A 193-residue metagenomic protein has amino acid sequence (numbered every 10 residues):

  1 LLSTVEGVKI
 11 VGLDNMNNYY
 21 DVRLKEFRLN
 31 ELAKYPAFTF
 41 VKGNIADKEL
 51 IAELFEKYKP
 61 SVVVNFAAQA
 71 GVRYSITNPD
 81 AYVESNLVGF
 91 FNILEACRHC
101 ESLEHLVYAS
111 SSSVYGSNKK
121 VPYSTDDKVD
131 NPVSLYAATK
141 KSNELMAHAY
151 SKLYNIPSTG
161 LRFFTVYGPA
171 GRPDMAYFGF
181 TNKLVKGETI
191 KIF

Functional and structural regions predicted by a protein language model:
L1-V166: N-terminal Rossmann-like NAD(P)+-binding domain of SDR-like oxidoreductases, especially those catalyzing
F66, K183-L184: Conserved catalytic core of Hanks-type protein kinase domains
K141, I156-T159, V166-G179, K186-E188 (+1 more regions): Glycine/proline-rich active-site loop of Rossmann-fold NAD(P)-dependent oxidoreductases
